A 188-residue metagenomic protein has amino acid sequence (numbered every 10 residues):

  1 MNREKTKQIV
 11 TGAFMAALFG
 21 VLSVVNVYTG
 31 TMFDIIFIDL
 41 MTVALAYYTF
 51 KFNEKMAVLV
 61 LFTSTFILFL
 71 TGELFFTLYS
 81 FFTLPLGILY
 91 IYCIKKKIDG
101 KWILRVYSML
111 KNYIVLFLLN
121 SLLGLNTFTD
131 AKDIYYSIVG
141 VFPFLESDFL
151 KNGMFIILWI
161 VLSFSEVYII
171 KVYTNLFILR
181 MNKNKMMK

Functional and structural regions predicted by a protein language model:
M1-V60: Hydrophobic transmembrane alpha-helices
I9-F14, V58-F62, T77, F81 (+3 more regions): Hydrophobic alpha-helical transmembrane segments
G12-A16, S80-N120: Short helix-perturbing small/polar motifs within transmembrane alpha-helices
F19-V24, T65-T71, M109-F117: Aromatic-anchored segments of alpha-helical transmembrane domains
V24-D34, S64-C93: Interfacial aromatic-anchored transmembrane helix boundaries in multi-pass membrane proteins
V27, F50, L68, Y90-K95 (+2 more regions): Membrane-water interface at transmembrane helix exits
A44, L84, I88, F164 (+1 more regions): Transmembrane alpha-helix boundary/anchor motif
L104-N184: Membrane-embedded alpha-helical hairpins and interfacial helices in multi-pass inner-membrane proteins
